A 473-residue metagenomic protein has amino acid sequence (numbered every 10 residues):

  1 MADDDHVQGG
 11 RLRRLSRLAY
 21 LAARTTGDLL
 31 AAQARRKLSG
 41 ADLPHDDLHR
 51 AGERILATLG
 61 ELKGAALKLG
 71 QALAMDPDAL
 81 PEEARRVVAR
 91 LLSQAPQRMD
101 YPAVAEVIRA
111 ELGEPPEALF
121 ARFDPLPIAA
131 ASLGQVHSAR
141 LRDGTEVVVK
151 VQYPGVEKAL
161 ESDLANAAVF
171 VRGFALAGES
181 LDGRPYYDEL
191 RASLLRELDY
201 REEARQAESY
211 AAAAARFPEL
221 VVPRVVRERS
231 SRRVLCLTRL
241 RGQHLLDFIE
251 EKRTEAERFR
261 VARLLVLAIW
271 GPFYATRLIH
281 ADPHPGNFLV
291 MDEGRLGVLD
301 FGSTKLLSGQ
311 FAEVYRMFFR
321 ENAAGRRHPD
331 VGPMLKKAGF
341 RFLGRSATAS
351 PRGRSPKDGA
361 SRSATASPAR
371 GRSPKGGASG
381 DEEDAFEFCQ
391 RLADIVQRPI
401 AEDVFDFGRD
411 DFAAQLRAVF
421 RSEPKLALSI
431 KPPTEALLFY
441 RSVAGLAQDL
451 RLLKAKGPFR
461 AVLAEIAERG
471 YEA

Functional and structural regions predicted by a protein language model:
M1-Q135, E161-G183, A427, G457-P458 (+2 more regions): N-terminal accessory/targeting segments that precede structured cores
D4, Q8-L12, S39, L43-R50 (+9 more regions): Helix-rich C-lobe and terminal helical cap/extension of kinase-like folds
A34, V149, A177, Q415-A418: A short, charged helix-loop
E82, R90-P96, R109, E157-A168 (+9 more regions): ATP-dependent phospho-/nucleotidyl transfer catalytic cores
S138, E146-Y153: Glycine-rich ATP phosphate-binding loop
D143-T145, R295: Short acidic/polar mixed-charge low-complexity motifs
D282-H284: Conserved catalytic-loop position in the HRD/HxD motif
G286-V290: Hydrophobic residue at the +6 position relative to the catalytic HRD Asp in the kinase catalytic loop
